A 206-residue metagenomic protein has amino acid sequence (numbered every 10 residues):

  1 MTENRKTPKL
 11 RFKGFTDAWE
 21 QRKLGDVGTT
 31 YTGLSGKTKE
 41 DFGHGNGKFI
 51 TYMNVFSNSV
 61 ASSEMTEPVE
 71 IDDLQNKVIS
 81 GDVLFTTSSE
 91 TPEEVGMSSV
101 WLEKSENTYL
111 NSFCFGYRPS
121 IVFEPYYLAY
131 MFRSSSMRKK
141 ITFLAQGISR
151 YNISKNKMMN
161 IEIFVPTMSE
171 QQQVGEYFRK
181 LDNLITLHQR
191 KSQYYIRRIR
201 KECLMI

Functional and structural regions predicted by a protein language model:
M1-D17, R190-I206: Short amphipathic coiled-coil heptad-repeat segments
K6-P8, S35-T38, T108-F113, A145-E170: A short glycine-rich beta-alpha junction/loop motif
P8, Q172-L184, H188: Extracellular/lumenal glycan-associated surfaces
R11-L34: Non-catalytic DNA-recognition/assembly elements of restriction-modification systems
R22, K37, A61-M65, L187-I199: Short, tandemly repeated low-complexity microdomains enriched for cysteine and small residues
T38-V69: DNA target-recognition patches
T51-Y52, S63, P68-R133: A short beta-sheet element
